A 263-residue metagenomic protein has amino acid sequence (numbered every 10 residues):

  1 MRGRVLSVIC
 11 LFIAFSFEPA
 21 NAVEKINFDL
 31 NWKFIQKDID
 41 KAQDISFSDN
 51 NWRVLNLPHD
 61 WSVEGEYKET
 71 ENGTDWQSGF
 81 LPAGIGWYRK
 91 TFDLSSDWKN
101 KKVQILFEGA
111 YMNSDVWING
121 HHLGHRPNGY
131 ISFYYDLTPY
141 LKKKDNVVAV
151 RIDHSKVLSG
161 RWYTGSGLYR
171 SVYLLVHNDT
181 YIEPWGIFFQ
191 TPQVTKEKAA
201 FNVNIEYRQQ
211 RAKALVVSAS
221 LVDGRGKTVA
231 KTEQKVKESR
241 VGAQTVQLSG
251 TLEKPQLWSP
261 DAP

Functional and structural regions predicted by a protein language model:
M1-S7: Bacterial N-terminal signal peptides that target proteins for export
S7-S16: Bacterial N-terminal signal peptides
A20-E71, V147-R151, S155, L174 (+1 more regions): Accessory carbohydrate-binding/adhesion or oligomerization-edge regions at the termini of glycan-active proteins
E24-F28, I35-D38, S78, A83-W185 (+1 more regions): Accessory beta-strand-rich segments of carbohydrate-active enzymes
I118, K198-K237, Q244-L248: Beta-strand-rich binding/interaction modules
Y135-P139, Q247-P263: Signal that preferentially marks extracellular ectodomain short beta-strand elements of beta-sandwich modules
K143-V147, A212-A214, A243, P263: Extracellular Ig-like/FN3 beta-sandwich strand-entry sites
D179-R211: Surface beta-strand/loop "capping" patches
